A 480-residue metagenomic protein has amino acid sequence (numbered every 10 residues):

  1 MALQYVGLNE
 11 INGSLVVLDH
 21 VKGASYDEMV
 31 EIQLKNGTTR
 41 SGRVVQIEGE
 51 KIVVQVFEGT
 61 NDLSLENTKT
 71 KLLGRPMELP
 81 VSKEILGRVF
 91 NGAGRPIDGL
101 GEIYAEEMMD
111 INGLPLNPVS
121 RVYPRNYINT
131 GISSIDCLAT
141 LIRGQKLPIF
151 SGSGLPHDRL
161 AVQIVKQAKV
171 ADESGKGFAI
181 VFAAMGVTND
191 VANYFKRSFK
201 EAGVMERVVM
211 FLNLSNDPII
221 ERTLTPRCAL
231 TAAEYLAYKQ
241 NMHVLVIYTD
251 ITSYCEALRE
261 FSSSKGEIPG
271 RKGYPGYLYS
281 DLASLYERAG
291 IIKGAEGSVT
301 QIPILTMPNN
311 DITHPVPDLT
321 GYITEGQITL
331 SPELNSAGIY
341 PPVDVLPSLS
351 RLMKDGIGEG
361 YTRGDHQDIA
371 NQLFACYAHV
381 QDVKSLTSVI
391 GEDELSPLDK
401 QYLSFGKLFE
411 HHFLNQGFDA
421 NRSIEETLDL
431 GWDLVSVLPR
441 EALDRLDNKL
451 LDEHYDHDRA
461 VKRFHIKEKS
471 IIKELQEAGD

Functional and structural regions predicted by a protein language model:
M1-Q4, E10-T130: Acidic-enriched and Gly/Ser
T68-T70, M77, E84, P96-K146 (+4 more regions): P-loop NTPase nucleotide-binding/switch module
L138, E221-L258: Phosphate-binding/switch loop-helix module in NTP-utilizing enzymes
T140-I142, A168-K176, K200-M205, Y235-Q240 (+2 more regions): Conserved catalytic network of the ASCE P-loop NTPase/AAA+ motor domain
K146, G177-I180, E206-V209, K239-L245 (+1 more regions): Loop/turn-to-beta-strand initiation segments
S151-G152: The Walker A (P-loop) glycine that initiates the GxxxxGKT/S ATP-binding motif of P-loop NTPases
L155-E206: Conserved P-loop
S253-Y254, E260-D480: Conserved catalytic/coupling modules of large nucleotide/cofactor-utilizing molecular machines
